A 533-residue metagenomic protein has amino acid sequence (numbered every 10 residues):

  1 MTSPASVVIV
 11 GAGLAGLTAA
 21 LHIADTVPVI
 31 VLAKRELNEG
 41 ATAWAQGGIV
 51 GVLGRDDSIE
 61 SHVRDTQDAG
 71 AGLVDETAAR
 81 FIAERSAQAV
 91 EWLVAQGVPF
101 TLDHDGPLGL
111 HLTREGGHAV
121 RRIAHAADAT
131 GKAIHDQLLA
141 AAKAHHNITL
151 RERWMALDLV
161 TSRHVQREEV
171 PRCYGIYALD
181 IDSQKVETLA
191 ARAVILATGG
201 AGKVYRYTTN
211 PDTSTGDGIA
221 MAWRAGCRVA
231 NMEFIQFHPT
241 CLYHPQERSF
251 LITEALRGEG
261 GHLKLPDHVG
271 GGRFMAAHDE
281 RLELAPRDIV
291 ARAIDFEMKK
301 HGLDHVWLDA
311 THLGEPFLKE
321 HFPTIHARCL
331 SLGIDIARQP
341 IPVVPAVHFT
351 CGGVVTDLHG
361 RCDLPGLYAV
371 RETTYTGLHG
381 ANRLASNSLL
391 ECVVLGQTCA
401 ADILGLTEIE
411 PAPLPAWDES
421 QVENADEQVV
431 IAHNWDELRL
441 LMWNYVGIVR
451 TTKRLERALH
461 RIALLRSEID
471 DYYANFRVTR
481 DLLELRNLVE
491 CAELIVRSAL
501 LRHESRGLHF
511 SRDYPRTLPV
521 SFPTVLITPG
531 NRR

Functional and structural regions predicted by a protein language model:
S3-S6, H22, P28, E36-L37 (+10 more regions): Glycine- and aromatic-enriched mobile tails/lids
V7-V31: N-terminal Rossmann-like FAD-binding beta1-loop-alpha1 element of flavoenzymes
R35-Q67, A71, Q246-F250: Conserved N-terminal glycine-rich FAD pyrophosphate-binding loop of Rossmann-like flavoproteins
V74-A87, R122-A140, R151, T208-G216 (+3 more regions): Short beta-strand to alpha-helix junction loop
V94-K185, A190, A197, C241-H244: Conserved redox-cofactor binding core of oxidoreductases
D158-S183, E187-T188, I334-L378: FAD-site-proximal beta/loop scaffold in flavoenzymes
A193-Q246, K300, N387-T398, D402: Glycine-rich loop(s) and the adjacent beta-strand/alpha-helix scaffold that form part
M221, C227-Q339, D402-E408: An anion/pyrophosphate-binding glycine-rich loop and adjacent beta-alpha core in soluble alpha-beta enzymes
